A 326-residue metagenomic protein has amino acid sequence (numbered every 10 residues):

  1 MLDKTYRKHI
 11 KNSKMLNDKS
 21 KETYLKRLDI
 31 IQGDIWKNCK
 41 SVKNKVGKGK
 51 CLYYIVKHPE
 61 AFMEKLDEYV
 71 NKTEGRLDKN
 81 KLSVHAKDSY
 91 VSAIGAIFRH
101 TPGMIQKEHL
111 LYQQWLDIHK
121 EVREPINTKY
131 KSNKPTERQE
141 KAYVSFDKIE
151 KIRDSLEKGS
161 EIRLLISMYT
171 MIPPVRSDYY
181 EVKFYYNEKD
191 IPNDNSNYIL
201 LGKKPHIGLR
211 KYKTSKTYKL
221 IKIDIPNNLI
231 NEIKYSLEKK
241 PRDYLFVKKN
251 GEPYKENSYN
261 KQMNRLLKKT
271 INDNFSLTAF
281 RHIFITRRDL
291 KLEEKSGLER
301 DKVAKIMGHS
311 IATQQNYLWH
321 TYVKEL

Functional and structural regions predicted by a protein language model:
M1-S13: N-terminal DNA-binding module of tyrosine recombinases/phage integrases
N12-L116, T278, H282-I285: Non-catalytic DNA-binding core/recognition domains of DNA-processing enzymes
Q106-R153: Flexible interdomain linker/hinge and immediately adjacent N-terminus of the catalytic tyrosine-recombinase domain
A142-D178: Basic, Lys/Arg- and aromatic-enriched nucleic-acid-binding interface segment
Y180, F275, I285, L292-G308: Active-site-proximal segment of tyrosine recombinases
V182-N231: Conserved tyrosine-mediated DNA breakage-rejoining catalytic core shared by Y-recombinases
K222-F280, F284, D289: Active-site/catalytic core of tyrosine-dependent DNA strand-transfer enzymes
E293-E294, K305-L326: Catalytic-site neighborhood detector that most strongly recognizes the C-terminal catalytic loop/helix of tyrosine
